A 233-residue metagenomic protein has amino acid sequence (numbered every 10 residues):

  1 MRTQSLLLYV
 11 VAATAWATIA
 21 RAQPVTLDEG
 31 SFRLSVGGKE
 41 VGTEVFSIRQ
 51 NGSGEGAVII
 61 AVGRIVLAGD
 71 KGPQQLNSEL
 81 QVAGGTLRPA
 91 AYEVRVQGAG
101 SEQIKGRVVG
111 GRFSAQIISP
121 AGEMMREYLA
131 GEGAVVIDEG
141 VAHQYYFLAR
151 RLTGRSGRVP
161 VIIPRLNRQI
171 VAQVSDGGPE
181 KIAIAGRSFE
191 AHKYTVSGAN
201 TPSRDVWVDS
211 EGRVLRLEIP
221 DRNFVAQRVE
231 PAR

Functional and structural regions predicted by a protein language model:
M1-S5: Positively charged n-region of N-terminal signal peptides that target proteins for export
L6-L8, V25, V135: Hydrophobic transmembrane signal anchors and adjacent membrane-proximal interface regions, especially in viral
L7-A17: Bacterial N-terminal signal peptides
L8-V10, V36, G131, E139 (+1 more regions): Generic detector of low-complexity/intrinsically disordered segments and short hydrophobic N-terminal stretches
Q23-M125, Y146-R233: Acidic, serine/threonine-rich low-complexity disordered tracts
I117-V141: Acidic/charged, solvent-exposed loop-and-adjacent secondary-structure segments enriched in E/D, K/R, S/T, and G/P
